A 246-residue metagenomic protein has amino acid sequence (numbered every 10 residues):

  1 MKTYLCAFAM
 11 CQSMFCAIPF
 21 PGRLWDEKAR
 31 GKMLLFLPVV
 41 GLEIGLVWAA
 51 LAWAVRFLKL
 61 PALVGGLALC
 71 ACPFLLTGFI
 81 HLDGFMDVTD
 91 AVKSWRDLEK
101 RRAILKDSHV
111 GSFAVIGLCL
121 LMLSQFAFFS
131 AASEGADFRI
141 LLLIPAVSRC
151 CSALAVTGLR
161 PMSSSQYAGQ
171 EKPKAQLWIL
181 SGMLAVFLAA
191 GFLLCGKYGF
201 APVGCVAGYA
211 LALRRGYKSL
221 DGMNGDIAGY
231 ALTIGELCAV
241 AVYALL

Functional and structural regions predicted by a protein language model:
M1-W25: Membrane-proximal soluble regions of multi-pass membrane proteins
M10-S13, E27-W53, Y167-P173: N-terminal beta-alpha supersecondary unit
M14, A52, R56, P73 (+6 more regions): Structural signal for membrane-spanning alpha-helices in multi-pass inner-membrane proteins, emphasizing helix cores
A17-A29, D97-I104, P161-S165: Non-transmembrane, extramembrane segments of multi-pass ion/lipid transporters
R30-W48, V88-E134, I140-L141, W178-F192 (+2 more regions): Multi-pass membrane catalytic core of lipid/isoprenoid biosynthesis enzymes
L35-V88, R139-L143, K197-K218: Membrane-embedded alpha-helical segments that form the functional core of polytopic membrane enzymes, especially those
L69-V110, G216-T233: Acidic (Asp/Glu-rich) catalytic motifs at the cytosolic membrane interface
S94, R101, C150-L184, S219-M223: Solvent-exposed interhelical
